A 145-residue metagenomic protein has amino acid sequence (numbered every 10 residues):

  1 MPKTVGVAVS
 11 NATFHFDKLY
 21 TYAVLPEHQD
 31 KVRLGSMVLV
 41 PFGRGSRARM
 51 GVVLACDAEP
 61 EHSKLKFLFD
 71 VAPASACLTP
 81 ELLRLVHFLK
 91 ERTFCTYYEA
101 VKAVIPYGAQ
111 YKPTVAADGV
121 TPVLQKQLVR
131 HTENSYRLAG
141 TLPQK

Functional and structural regions predicted by a protein language model:
M1-K145: Accessory, non-ATPase domains that flank or precede helicase/AAA+ motor cores in DNA-metabolism machines
